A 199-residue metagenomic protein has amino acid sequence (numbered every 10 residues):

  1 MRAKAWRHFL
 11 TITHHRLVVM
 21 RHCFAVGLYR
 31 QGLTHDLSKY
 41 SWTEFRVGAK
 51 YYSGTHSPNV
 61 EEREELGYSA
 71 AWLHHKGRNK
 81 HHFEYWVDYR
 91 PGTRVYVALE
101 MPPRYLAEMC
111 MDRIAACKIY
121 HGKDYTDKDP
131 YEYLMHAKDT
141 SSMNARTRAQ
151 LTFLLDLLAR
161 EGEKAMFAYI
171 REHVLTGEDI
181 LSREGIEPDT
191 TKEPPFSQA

Functional and structural regions predicted by a protein language model:
M1-A199: Metal-dependent phosphohydrolase cores
